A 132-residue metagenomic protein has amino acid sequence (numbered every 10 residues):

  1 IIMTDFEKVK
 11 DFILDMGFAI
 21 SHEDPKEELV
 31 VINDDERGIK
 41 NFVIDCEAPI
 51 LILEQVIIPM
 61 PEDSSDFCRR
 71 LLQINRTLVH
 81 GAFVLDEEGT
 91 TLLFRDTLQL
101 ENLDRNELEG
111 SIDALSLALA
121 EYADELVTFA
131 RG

Functional and structural regions predicted by a protein language model:
I1-I39, T77, V84-D86: Charge-rich, low-complexity N-terminal segments
T4-K8, D63-F67, E107, S111-A114 (+1 more regions): Short amphipathic alpha-helical segments
V9, F67-L71, L126: Generic structural signal of hydrophobic/aromatic residues within well-ordered alpha-helices of folded domains
E27-V30, P49-L51, T90-L92: Hydrophobic residues embedded in beta-strands of well-ordered beta-sheets
E36-G38, P59-P61, L100-E101: Short, surface-exposed beta-strand-loop junctions and turns on beta-sheet-rich folds
K40-I58: A short acidic-to-branched-hydrophobic micro-motif
I52-T91, T97: Short, internal acidic amphipathic alpha-helical interface segments that mediate docking to partner proteins
H80, V84-D113, L117-G132: Well-ordered alpha/beta subsegment
